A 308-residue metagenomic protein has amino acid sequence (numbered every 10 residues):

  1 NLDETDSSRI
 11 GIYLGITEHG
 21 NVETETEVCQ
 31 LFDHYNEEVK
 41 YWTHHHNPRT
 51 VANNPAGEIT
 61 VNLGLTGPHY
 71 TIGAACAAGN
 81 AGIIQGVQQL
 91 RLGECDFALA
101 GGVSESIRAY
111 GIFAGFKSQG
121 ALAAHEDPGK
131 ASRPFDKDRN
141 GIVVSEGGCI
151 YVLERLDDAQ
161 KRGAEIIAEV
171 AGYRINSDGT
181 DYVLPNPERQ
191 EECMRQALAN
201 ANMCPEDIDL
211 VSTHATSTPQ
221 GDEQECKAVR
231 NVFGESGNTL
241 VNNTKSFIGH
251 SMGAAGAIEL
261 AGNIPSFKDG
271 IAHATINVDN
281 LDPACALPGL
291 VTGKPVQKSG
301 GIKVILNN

Functional and structural regions predicted by a protein language model:
N1, P55, G82, E154-L156 (+4 more regions): Short, well-ordered amphipathic alpha-helical segments that serve as non-catalytic structural scaffolds within diverse
N1-T71, V103-F113, P205-G221: Conserved beta-ketoacyl condensing-enzyme motif
S7, T43-N53, Y70-A78, T244-G253 (+2 more regions): Active-site nucleophile and cofactor-binding loops and adjacent substrate-binding regions of central metabolic enzymes
T17, E58-N62, A77-D158, G253-N308: Conserved beta-strand-centric core segments of catalytic alpha/beta enzyme folds
N21-E38, L90-L92, I112-E126, E188-R189 (+1 more regions): A glycine- and small-aliphatic-rich helix-loop capping segment at beta-alpha/alpha-beta transitions that lines
D33-H45, N62-I72, G129-K137, S236-S246 (+1 more regions): Glycine/charged-rich beta-loop-alpha catalytic/anionic-binding loops adjacent to active sites
D127-A201, D209-L210, K303: Condensing-enzyme catalytic core mediating Claisen C-C bond formation in acyl metabolism
G179-Q190, T216-F233, S251-E259, G293: Short glycine/threonine-rich loop-to-helix capping motif typified by GTGT followed within a few residues by an Asp-Pro
